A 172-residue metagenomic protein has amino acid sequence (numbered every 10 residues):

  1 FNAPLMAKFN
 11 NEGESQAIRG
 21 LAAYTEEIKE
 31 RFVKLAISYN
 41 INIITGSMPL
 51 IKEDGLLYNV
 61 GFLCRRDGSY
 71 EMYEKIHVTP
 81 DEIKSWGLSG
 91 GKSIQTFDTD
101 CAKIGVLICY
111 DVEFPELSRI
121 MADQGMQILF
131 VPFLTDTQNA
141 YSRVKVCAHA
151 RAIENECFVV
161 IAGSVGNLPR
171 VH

Functional and structural regions predicted by a protein language model:
F1-E14, A36, I43-I44, D111 (+4 more regions): Active-site beta-strand/loop signature of hydrolases that rely on acidic residues for catalysis
F1-Y24, E53-L57: Metal-dependent catalytic neighborhoods of phosphoester/phosphodiester hydrolases
L21-A22, E30, K34, L50-Q124 (+1 more regions): Active-site catalytic loop in hydrolytic enzyme cores
T25-L50, V159-G163: A short, hydrophobic beta-strand-centered structural micro-motif
I76, P132, G163: Conserved residues at the C-terminal ends of beta-strands
T96, S164-H172: C-terminal beta-strand edge segments of enzyme domains
R143-C147, E154-N155, S164-N167: Catalytic phosphate-donor-binding core of small-molecule kinases
